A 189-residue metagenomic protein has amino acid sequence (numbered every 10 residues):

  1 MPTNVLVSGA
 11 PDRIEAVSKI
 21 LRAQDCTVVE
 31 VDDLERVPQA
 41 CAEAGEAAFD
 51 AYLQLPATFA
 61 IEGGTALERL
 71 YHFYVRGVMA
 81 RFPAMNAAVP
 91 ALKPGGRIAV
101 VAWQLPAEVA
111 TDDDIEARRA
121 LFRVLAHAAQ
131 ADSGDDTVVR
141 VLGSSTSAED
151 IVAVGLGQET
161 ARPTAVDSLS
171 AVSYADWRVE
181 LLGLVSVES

Functional and structural regions predicted by a protein language model:
M1-V29, E35: Canonical Rossmann dinucleotide-binding motif of NAD(H)/NADP(H)-dependent dehydrogenases/reductases, specifically
N4, D50-A51, R97: Structural motif
V7-D12, V31-E35, L55-T58, V101-Q104 (+1 more regions): Structural motif
A16-I20, A40, A87: A short acidic, amphipathic alpha-helical/loop segment
L21, D25-V29, P38-G64, A161-A165: A glycine-rich helix->loop->beta "capping" turn within Rossmann-like NAD(P)(H)-dependent oxidoreductase domains
L21-R22, A129-S133: Hydrophobic alpha-helical packing residues
A57-A131, L142-S145: Catalytic loop of short-chain dehydrogenase/reductase
M79, A131-S189: C-terminal helical subdomain
